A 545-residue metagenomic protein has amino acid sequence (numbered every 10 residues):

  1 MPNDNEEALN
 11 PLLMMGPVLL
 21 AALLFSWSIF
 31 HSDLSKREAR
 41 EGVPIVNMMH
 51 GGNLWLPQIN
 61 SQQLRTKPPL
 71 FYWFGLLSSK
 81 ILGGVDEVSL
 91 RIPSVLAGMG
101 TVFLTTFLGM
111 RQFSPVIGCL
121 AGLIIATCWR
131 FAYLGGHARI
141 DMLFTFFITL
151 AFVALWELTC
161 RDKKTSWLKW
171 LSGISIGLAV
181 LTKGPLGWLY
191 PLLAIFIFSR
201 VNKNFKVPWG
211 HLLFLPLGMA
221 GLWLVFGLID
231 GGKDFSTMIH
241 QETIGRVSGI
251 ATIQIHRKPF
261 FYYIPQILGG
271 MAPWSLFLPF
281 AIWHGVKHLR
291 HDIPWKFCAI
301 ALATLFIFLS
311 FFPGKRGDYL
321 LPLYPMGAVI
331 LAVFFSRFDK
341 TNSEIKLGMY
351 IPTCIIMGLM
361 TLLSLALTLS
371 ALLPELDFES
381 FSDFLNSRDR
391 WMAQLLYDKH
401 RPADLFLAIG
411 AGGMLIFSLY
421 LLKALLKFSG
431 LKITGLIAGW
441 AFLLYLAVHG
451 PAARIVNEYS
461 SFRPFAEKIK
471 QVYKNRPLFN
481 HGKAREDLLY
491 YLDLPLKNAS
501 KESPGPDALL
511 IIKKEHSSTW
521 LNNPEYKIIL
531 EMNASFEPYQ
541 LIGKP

Functional and structural regions predicted by a protein language model:
M1-L347, S370-L372, L425, E531-P538: Membrane-integral, polyisoprenol-dependent glycosyltransferases of the GT-C/oligosaccharyltransferase superfamily
P2-N3, W170, I174, H284-P545: Membrane-embedded architecture of ER/inner-membrane glycosylation machinery
